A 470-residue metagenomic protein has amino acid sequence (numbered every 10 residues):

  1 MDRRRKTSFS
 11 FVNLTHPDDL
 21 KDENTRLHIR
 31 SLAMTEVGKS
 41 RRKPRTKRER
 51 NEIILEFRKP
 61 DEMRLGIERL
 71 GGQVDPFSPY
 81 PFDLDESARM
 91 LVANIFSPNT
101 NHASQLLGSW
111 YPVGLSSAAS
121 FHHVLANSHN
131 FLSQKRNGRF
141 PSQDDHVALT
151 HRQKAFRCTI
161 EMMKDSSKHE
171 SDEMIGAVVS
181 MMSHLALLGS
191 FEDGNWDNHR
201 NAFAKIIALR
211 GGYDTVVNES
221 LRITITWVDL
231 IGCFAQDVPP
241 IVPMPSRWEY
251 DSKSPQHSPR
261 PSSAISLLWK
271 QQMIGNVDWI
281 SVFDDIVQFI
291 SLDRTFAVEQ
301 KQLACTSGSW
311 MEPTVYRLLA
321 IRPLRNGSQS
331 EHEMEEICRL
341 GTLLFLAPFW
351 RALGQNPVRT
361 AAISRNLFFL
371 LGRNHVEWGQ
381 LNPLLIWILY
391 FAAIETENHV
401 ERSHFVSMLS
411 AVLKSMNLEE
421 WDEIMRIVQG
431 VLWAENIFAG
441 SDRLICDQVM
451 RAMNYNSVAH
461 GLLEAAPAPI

Functional and structural regions predicted by a protein language model:
M1-E52, F156, M163-K168, R210 (+1 more regions): Fungal-biased detection of long, low-complexity, Ser/Thr- and Lys/Arg-rich intrinsically disordered regions
K39-M174: Internal amphipathic alpha-helical repeat/solenoid segments
R58, R64-L91, S97-G108, F191-A202 (+3 more regions): C-terminal region signature
V113-S120, D144, E170-M174, E192 (+5 more regions): Helix-start/N-cap signature of alpha-helical segments
N127-Q134, R152-E192, A202-G211, I225-F234 (+2 more regions): Hydrophobic/aromatic-rich effector regions of fungal transcription factors
S128-R139, M182-F191, G232-P239, W279 (+3 more regions): Extended, well-ordered alpha-helical segments in internal regulatory regions
S263-I321: Long, charge-rich alpha-helical interaction segments
